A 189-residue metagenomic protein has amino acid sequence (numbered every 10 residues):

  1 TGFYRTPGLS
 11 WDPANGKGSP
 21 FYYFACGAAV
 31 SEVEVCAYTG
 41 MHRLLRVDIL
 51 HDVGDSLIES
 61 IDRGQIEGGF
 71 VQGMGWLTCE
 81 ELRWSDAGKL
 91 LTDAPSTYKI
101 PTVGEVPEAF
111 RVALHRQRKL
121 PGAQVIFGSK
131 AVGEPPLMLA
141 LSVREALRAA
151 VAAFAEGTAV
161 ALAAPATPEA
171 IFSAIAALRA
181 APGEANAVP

Functional and structural regions predicted by a protein language model:
T1-P189: C-terminal catalytic domains of large/alpha subunits in multi-subunit enzymes
